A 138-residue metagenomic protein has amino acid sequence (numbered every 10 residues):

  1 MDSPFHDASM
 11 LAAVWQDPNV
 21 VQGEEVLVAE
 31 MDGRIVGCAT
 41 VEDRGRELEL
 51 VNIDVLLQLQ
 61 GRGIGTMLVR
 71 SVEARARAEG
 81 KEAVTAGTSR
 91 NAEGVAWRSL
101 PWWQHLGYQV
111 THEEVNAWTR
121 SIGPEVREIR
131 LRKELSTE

Functional and structural regions predicted by a protein language model:
M1-V26, E30, I35: Active-site rim helix/loop that mediates acceptor-substrate recognition in acyltransferases
E25-L27, L48-V51, E125-L131: Short beta-strand micro-motifs in enzyme catalytic cores
V28, R34-E42, E47-D54: Conserved beta-strand in the GNAT
R46-L57, T66, A86-T88: Conserved acetyl-CoA binding element of GNAT-fold acetyltransferases
V55, G61-A78, P101, H105: Conserved acetyl-CoA-binding loop-helix of GNAT-fold acetyltransferases
A76-V95: Conserved GNAT acetyl-CoA-binding A-motif
T88-N91, Q104-H105, T111-E138: Terminal substrate-recognition subdomain of acyl/acetyltransferases
